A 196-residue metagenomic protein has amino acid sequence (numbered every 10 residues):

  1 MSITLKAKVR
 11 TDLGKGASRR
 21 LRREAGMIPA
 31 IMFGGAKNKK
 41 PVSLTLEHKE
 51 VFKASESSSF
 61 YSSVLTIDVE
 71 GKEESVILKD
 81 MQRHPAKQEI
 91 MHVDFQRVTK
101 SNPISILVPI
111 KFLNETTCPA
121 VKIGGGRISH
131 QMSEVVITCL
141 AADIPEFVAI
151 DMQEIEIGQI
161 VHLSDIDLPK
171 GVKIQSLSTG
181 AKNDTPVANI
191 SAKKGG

Functional and structural regions predicted by a protein language model:
M1-G196: Acidic, negatively charged sequence tracts
